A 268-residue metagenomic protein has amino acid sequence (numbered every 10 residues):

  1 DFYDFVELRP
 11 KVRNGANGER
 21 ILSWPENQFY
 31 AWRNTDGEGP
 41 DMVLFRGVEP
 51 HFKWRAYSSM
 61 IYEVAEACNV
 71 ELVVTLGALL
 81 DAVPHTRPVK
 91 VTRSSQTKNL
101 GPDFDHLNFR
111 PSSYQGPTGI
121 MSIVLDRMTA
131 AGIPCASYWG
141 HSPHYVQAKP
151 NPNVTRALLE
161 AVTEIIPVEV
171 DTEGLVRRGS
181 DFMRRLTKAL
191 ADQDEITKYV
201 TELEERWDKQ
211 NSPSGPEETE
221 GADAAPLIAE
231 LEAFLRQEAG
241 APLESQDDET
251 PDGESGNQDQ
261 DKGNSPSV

Functional and structural regions predicted by a protein language model:
D1, L72-G77, G174-V176: A generic structural motif
D1-G47: N-terminal short beta-loop-beta anion/metal-coordinating cradle
P40, V48-L100, V124: Internal, conserved structured core segments that host functional sites
V43-E49, H106, R110: Short acidic, glycine/Ser/Thr-rich loop/turn "cap" segments at secondary-structure junctions
V43-F45, V74, P134-W139: Hydrophobic/aromatic beta-strand patches that form the interior of the parallel beta-sheet core in alpha/beta enzyme
G47-P50, H141-P143: Short strand-loop junctions, especially beta-strand C-caps/beta-turns that link beta-sheets to coils or alpha-helices
A82-I165, E169: Catalytic cores of processing enzymes, dominated by hydrolases/peptidases, characterized by acidic/His-rich
V146-V268: A conserved C-terminal secondary-structure "cap"
